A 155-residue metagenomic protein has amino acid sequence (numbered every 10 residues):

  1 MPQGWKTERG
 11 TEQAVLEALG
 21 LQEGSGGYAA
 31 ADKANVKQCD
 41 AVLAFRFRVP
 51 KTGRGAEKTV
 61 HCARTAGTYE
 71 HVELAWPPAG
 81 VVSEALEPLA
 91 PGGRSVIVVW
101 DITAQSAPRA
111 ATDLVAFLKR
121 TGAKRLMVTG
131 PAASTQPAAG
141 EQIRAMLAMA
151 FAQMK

Functional and structural regions predicted by a protein language model:
M1-R125, A132-Q153: Acidic/glycine-enriched connector segments
